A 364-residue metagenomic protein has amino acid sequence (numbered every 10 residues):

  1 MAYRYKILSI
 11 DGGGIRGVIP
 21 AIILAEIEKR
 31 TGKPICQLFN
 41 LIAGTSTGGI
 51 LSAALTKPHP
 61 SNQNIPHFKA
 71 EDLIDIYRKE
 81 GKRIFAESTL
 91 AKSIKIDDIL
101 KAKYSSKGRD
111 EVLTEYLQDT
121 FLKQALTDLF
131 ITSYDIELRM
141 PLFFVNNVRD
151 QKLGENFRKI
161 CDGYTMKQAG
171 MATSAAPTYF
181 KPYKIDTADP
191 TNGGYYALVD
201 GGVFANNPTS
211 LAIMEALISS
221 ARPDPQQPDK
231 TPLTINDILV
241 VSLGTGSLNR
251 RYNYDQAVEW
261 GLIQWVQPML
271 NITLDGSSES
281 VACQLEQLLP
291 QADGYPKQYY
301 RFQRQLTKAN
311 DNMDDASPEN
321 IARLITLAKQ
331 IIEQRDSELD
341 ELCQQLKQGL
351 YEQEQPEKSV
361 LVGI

Functional and structural regions predicted by a protein language model:
M1-I364: Conserved catalytic cores and adjacent C-terminal regulatory segments of lipid-metabolizing esterases/lipases
